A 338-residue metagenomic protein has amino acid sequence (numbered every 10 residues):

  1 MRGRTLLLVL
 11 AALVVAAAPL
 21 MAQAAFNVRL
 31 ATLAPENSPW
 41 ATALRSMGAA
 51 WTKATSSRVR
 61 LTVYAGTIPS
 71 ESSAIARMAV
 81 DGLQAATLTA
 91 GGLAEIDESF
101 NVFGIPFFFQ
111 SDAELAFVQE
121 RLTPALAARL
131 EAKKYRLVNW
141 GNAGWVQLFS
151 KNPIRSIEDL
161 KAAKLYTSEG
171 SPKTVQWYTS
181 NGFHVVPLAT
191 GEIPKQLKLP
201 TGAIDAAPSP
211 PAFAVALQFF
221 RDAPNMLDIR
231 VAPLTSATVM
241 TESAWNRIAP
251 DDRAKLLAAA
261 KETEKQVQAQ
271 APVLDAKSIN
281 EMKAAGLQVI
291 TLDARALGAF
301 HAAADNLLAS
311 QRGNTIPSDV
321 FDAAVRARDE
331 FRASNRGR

Functional and structural regions predicted by a protein language model:
M1-T5: Positively charged n-region of N-terminal signal peptides that target proteins for export
L8-A18: Bacterial N-terminal signal peptides
Q23-E114, L130-R338: N-terminal secretory/targeting leader peptides
A113-R129: A gly/proline- and charged-residue-enriched helix-loop-helix capping module
